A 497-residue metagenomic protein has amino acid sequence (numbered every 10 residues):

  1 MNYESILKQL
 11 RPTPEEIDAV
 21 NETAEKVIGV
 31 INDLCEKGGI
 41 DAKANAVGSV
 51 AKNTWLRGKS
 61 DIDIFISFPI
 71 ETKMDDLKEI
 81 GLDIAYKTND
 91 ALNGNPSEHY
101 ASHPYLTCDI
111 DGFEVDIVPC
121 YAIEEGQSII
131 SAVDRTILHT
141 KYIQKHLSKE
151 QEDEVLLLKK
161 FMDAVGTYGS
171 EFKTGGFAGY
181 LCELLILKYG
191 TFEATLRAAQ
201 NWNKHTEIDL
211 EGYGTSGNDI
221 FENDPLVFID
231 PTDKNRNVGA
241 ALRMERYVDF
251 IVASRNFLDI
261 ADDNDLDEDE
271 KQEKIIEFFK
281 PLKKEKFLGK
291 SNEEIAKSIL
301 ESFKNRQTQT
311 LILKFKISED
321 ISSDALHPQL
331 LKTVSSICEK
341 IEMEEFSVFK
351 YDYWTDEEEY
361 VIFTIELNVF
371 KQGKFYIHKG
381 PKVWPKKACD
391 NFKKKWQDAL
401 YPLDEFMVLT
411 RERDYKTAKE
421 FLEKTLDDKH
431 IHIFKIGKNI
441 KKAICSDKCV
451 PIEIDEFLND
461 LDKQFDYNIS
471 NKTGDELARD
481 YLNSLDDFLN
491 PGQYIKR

Functional and structural regions predicted by a protein language model:
M1-E25, G29, A46-V47, A51 (+5 more regions): Extracellular zinc-dependent metalloprotease catalytic-domain scaffold
M1-K59, I70-D75, L106-T107, C120-I123 (+3 more regions): N-terminal regions immediately upstream of nucleotidyltransferase
I31, E79-S128, I341-E344, F349-I365: Conserved catalytic core of two-metal-ion nucleotidyltransferases
W55-S60, I64-P69, F113-E152: Hydrophobic, small-residue-rich alpha-helical packing segments that form membrane-like cores
I62-P69, L313-I321, I362-L367: Short, hydrophobic beta-strand segments
T72-E79, A194-R197, K374-F375: Short, conserved charged micro-motifs
E150, E154-H327, V334-S335, E344-F349: Conserved nucleotidyltransferase catalytic core and NTase-mimicking acidic/glycine-rich helix/loop elements in nucleic
Y353-R497: Extended, charged low-complexity segments that frequently continue into or abut oligomerization scaffolds
